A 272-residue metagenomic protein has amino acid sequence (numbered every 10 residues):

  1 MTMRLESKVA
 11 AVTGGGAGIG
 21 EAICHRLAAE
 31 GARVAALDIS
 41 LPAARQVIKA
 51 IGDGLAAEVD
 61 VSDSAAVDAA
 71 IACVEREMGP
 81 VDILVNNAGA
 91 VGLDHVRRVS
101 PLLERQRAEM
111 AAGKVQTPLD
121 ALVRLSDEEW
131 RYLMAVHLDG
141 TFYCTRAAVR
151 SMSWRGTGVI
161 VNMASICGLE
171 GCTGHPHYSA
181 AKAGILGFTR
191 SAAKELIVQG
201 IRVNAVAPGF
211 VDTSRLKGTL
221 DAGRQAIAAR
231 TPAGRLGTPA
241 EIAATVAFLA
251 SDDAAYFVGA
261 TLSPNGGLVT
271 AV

Functional and structural regions predicted by a protein language model:
T2, G89-V91, E170, A247 (+1 more regions): Short C-terminal tail/terminal secondary-structure segment of NAD(P)H-dependent dehydrogenase/reductase domains
M3-A35, A192: Canonical Rossmann dinucleotide-binding motif of NAD(H)/NADP(H)-dependent dehydrogenases/reductases, specifically
L41-P42, V59-I71, A90, D127 (+1 more regions): The beta1-alpha1 cofactor-binding region of Rossmann-like NAD(H)/NADP(H)-dependent oxidoreductases
A90, P101-F142, T157, V161 (+1 more regions): Catalytic Tyr-X3-Lys loop
T145, A181, T189: Active-site helix of classical SDR
R150, K194-E195, A255: Alpha-helical segment proximal to the catalytic Tyr-Lys
S165: Residue(s) in the substrate-gating loop at a strand-loop-helix junction that position the organic substrate next
I197, R202, F257-G259: Short, small/polar-rich loop/turn modules that mediate ligand/substrate recognition or access, typified
